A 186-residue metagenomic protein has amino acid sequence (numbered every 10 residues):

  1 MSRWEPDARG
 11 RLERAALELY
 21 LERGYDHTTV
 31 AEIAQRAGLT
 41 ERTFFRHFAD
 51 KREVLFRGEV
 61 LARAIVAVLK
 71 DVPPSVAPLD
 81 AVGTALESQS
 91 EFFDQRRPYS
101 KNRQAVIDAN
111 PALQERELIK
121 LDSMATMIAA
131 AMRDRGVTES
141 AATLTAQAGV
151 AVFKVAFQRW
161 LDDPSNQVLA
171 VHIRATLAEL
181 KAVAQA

Functional and structural regions predicted by a protein language model:
M1-R23, H27-L39, F56, A64: Basic, helix-initiating cap at the start of DNA-binding domains
T40-F48: Short hydrophobic/aromatic patch on the recognition helix
F48, R52-A62: Alpha-helical DNA-contacting segments of helix-turn-helix folds
A64-R103: Hydrophobic alpha-helical connector segments
Q95, L121-A146: Hydrophobic alpha-helical bundle segments that form small-molecule/ligand-binding pockets
A112, E139-R159, H172-L180: Hydrophobic alpha-helical segments that form the core of small-molecule binding pockets and/or dimer interfaces
E117: Small/polar (Gly/Ser/Thr/Ala-rich) solvent-exposed segments that form structured loops/beta-strands/short helices used
R133, N166-A186: C-terminal peripheral helix-coil segments that are non-catalytic and often amphipathic
